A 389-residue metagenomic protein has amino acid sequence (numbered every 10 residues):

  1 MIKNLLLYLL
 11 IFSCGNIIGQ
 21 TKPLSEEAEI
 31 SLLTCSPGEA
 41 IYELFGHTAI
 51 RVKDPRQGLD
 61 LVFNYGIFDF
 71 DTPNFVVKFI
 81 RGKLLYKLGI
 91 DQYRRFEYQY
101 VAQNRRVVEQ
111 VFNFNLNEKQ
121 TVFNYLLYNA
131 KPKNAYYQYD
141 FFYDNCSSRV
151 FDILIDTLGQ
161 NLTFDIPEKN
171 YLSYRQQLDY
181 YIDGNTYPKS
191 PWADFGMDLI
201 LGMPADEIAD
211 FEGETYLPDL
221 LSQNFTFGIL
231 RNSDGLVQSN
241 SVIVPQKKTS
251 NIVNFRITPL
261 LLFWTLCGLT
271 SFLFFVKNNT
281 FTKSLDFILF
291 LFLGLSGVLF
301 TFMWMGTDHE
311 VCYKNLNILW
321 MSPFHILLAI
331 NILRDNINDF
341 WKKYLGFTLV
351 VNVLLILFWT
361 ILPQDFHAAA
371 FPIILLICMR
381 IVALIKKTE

Functional and structural regions predicted by a protein language model:
M1-T21, T388-E389: Bacterial Sec-dependent N-terminal signal peptides
Q20-S25, L32, N134-Y136: Internal catalytic domains of large membrane-associated glycosyltransferases
T21, D54-L59, N113-E118: A short, structured loop/turn motif at beta-sheet edges
T21-L24, I41, S250: Alpha-helical membrane-anchoring segments
E26-N104: Glycine-rich catalytic cores of cysteine/serine-nucleophile enzymes that process amide/ester linkages in cell-envelope
G38-E39, R105-N113, P132-F141: Second-shell loop/turn segments in exported
N117-L126: Short, charged, amphipathic alpha-helices and their helix-cap/turn boundaries
Y128-H325, A329-I330, I337-W341, L349-E389: Activation targets extended, charge/polar-rich intrinsically disordered C-terminal tails
